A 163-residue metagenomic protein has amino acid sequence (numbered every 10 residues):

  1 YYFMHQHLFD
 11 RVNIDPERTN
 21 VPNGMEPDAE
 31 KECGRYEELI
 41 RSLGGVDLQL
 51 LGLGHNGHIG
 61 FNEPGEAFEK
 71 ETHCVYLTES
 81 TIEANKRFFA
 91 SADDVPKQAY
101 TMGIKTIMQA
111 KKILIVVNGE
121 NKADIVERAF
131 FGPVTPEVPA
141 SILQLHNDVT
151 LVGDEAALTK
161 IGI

Functional and structural regions predicted by a protein language model:
Y2-I163: Conserved phosphate- and dinucleotide-binding cores of soluble alpha/beta proteins, encompassing both enzyme active
